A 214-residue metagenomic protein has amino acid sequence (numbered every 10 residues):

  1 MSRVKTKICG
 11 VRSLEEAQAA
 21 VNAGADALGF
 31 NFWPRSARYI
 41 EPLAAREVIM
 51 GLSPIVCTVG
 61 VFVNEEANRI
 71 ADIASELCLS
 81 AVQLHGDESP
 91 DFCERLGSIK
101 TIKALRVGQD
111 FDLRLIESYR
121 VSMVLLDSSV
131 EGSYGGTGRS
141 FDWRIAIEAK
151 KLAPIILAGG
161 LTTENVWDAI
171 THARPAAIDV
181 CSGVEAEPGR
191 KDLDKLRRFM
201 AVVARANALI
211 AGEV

Functional and structural regions predicted by a protein language model:
M1-V214: Conserved N-terminal beta1-alpha1 strand-loop-helix module at the mouth
